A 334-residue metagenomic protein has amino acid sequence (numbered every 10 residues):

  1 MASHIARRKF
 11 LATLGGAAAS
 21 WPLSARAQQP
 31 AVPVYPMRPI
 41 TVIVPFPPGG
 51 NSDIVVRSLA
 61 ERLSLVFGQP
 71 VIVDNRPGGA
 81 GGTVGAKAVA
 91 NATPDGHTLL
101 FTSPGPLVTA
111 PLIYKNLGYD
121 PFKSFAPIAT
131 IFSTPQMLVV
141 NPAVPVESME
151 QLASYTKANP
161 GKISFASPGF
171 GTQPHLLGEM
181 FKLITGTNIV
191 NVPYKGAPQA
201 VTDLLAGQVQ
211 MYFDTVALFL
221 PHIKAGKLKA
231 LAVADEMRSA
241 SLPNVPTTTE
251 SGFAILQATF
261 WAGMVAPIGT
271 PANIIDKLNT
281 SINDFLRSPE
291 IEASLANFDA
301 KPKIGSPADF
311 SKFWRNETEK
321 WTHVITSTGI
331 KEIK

Functional and structural regions predicted by a protein language model:
H4, V34-P39, K224, A272-K334: An extracytoplasmic/periplasmic, membrane-proximal ligand-sensing/linker region
R7-K123, K162, G186-T215, H222 (+3 more regions): N-terminal (or domain-start) structured segment
P30-V32, S124-I128, T249-I255: Short beta-strand/turn micro-motifs at beta-sheet edges
N51-V55, L59, G81, G85 (+11 more regions): Stable alpha-helical elements in mature extracytoplasmic
N91-H97, V108, L112-Q199, T248 (+1 more regions): Hinge/capping helix and adjacent helix->loop/strand transition within the periplasmic-binding protein
L100-S103, S167, A232: Short beta-strand segments
S133, F219-S288, N316-E319: C-terminal lobe and pocket-closing loops of periplasmic/extracytoplasmic Venus-flytrap solute-binding proteins
